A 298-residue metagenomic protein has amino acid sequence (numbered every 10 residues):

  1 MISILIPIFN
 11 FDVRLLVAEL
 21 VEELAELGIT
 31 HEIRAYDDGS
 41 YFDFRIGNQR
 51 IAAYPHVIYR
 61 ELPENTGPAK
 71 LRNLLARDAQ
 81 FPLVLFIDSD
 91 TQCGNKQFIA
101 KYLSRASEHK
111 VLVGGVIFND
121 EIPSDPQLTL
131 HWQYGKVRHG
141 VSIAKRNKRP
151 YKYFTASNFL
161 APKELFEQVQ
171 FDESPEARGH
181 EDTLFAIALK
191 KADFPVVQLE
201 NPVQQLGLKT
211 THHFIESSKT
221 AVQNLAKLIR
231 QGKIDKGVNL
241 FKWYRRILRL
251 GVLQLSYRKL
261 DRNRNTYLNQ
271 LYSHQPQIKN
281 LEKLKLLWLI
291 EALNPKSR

Functional and structural regions predicted by a protein language model:
L20-E61: Acidic donor-binding segment of Leloir-type glycosyltransferases
L62-A79: Glycine-rich, basic loop-to-helix element that forms the pyrophosphate-binding segment of sugar-nucleotide handling
V84: Short aromatic/hydrophobic "clamp" motif used to bind/position activated sugar donors
K96-L128: Conserved donor NDP-sugar-binding/catalytic core segment of glycosyltransferases
H131-Y151: Short, flexible, basic/aromatic active-site loop/helix in glycosyltransferases
A177-F185: Acidic donor-binding loop at a coil-to-helix junction in glycosyltransferase catalytic cores that engages
A192, V197-S217, A221-G232: Active-site donor/metal-binding and catalytic loop motifs of nucleotide-sugar-dependent glycosylation enzymes
T220-Q223, V238-R298: Non-catalytic, C-terminal membrane-associated alpha-helical segments of glycosyltransferases
